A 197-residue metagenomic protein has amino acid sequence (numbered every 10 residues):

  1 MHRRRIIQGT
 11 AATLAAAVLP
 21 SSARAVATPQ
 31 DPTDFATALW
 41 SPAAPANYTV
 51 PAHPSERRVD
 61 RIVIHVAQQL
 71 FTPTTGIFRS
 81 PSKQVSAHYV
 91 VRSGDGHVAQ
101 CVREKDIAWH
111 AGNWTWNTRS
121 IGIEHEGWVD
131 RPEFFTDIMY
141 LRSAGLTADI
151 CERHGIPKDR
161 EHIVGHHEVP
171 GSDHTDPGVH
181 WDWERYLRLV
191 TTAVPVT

Functional and structural regions predicted by a protein language model:
M1-G112: N-terminal catalytic cores of peptidoglycan-degrading enzymes
H2, Q8, V26-P42, P51-S55 (+1 more regions): Basic/polar, cationic surfaces and motifs that engage anionic cell-wall and phosphate/carboxylate ligands
A67, E126-W128: Short strand-loop junctions, especially beta-strand C-caps/beta-turns that link beta-sheets to coils or alpha-helices
W114-H125: Short coil-to-beta-strand
